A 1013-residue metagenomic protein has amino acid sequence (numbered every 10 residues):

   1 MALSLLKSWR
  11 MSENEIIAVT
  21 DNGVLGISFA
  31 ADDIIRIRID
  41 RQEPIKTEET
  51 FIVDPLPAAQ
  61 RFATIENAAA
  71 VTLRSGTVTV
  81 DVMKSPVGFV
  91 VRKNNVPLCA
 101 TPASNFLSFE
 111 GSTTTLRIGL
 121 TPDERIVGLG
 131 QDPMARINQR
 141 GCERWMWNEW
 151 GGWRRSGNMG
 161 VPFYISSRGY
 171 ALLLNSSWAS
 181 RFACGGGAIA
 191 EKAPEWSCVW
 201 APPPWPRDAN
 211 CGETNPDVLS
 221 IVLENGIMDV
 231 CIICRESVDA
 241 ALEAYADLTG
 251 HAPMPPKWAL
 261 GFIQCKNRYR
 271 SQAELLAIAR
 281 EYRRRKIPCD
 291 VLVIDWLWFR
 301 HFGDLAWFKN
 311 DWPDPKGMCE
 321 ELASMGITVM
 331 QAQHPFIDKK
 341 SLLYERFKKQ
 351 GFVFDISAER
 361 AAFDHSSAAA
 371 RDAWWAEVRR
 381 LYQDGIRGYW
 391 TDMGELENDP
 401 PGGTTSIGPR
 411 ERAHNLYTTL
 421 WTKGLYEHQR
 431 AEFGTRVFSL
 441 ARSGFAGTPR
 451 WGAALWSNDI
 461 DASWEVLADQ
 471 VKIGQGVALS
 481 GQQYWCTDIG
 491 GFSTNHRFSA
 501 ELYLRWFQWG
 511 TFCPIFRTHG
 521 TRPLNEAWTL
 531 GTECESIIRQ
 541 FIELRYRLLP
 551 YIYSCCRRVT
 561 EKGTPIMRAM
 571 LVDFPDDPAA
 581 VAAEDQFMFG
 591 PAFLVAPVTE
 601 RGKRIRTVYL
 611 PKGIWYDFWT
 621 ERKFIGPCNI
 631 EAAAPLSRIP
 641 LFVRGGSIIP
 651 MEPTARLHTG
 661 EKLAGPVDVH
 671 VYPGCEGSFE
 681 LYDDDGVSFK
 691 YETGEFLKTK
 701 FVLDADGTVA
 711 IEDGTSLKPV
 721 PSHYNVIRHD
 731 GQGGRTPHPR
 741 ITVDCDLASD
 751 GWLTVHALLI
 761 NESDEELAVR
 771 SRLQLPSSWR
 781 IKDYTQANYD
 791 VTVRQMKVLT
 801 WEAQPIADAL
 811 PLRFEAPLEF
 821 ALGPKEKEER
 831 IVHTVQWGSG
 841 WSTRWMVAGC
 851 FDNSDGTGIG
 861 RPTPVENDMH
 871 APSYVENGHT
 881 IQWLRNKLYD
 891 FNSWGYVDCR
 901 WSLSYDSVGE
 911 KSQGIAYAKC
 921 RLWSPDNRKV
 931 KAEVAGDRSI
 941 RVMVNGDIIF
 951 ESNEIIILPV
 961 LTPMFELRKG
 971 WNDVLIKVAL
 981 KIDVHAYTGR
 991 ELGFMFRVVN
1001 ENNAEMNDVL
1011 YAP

Functional and structural regions predicted by a protein language model:
A2-W9, E13, S28-L73, S108-G111: A low-complexity, Ser/Thr/Gly/Pro-enriched, surface-exposed linker/loop concept that marks segments flanking
V19-T20, A63-P256, K266-N267, Q272 (+4 more regions): Catalytic and substrate-binding clefts that recognize carbohydrates or anionic sugar/phosphate headgroups
D40-Q42, P288-I538, D573-P575, A583 (+1 more regions): Aromatic- and carboxylate-enriched substrate-binding clefts and catalytic-loop regions of carbohydrate-active enzymes
S197-C211, P216-V218, V230, I630-D668 (+2 more regions): Accessory carbohydrate-binding/adhesion or oligomerization-edge regions at the termini of glycan-active proteins
E427-H428, G434-V437, G444-W456, V477-T487 (+1 more regions): Catalytic core of carbohydrate-active enzymes
Q804-L810, K981-D983: Short, surface-exposed loop/turn segments at beta-strand-coil junctions that are enriched for proline with nearby
S924, R928-M943, V974: Aromatic-lined ligand-binding clefts that engage carbohydrates, nucleic acids, or primary amines
R941-F994: Beta-strand-rich ligand-recognition modules
